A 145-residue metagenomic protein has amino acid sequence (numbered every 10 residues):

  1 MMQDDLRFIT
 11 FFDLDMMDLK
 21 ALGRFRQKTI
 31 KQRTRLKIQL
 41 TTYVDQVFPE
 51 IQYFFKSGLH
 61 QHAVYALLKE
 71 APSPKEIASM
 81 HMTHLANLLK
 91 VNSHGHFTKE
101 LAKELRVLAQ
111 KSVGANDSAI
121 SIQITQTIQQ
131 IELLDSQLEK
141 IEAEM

Functional and structural regions predicted by a protein language model:
M1-M145: A detector of single, family-specific signature residues that are central to catalytic or substrate-handling motifs
